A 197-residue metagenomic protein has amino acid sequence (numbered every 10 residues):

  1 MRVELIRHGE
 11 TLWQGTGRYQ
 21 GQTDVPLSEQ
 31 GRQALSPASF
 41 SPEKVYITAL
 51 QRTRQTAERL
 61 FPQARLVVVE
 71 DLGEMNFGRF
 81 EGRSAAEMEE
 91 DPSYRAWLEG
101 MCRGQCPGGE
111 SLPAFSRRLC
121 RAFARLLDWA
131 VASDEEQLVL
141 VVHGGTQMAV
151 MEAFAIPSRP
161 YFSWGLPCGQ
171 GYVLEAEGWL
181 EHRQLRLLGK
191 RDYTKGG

Functional and structural regions predicted by a protein language model:
R2-A64: Active-site-proximal alpha-helix that buttresses catalytic centers in soluble enzyme cores
V3, E43, E136-G144: Generic beta-sheet signal
F40-D71, A96, E152, E175-G197: Conserved histidine-centered catalytic loops in small-molecule metabolism enzymes
F40-S41, L126-Q137: Glycine-rich phosphate-binding loop signature in dinucleotide/nucleotide-binding domains
I47-T48, R117, V141-V142: Short beta-strand scaffold positions
L60-C120: Phosphate-handling substructures
G144-M148, E177-G178: GST superfamily/GST-like fold recognition
P157-Q184: Domain-level recognition of soluble alpha/beta enzyme cores, biased toward histidine phosphatases/phosphomutases
